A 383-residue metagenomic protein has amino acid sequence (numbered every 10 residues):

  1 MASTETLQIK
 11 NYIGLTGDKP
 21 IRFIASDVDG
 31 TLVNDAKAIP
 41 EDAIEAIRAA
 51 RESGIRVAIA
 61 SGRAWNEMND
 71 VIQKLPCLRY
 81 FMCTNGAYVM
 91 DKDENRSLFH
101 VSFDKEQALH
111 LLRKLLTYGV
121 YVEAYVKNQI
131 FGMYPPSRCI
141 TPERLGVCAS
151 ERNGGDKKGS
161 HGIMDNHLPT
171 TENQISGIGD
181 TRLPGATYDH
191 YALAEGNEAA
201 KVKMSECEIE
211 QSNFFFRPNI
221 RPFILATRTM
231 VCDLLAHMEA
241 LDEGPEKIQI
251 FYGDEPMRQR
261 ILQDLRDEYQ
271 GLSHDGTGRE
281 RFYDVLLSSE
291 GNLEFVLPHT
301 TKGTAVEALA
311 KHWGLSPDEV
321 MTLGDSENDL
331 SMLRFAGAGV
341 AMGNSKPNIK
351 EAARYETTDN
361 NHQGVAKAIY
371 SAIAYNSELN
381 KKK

Functional and structural regions predicted by a protein language model:
A2, L7-F23, I39-P40, E294-K383: Mg2+-dependent phosphoryl-transfer enzymes with acidic/Ser/Thr/Gly-rich catalytic loops
I9, A38-C148, D180, Y188-R217: Active-site phosphate-binding/coordination module
R22-D35: Asp-based phosphoryl-transfer active-site loop
V28, R63, G86, G324-S326: Active-site metal-binding loops of divalent metal-dependent hydrolases
A43, M68-I72, I261, L265 (+3 more regions): Hydrophobic packing residues within well-ordered alpha-helices of enzyme cores
G54-A58, L78-R79, K247, D318-E319 (+1 more regions): Short active-site oxyanion
L75-C77, T84-N85, R281, F335-A336 (+1 more regions): Short, structured coil segments at secondary-structure junctions
K114, Y118-Y121, Y125-L323: Conserved acidic, metal-coordinating active-site core of Asp-based, Mg2+-dependent phosphoryl-transfer enzymes
